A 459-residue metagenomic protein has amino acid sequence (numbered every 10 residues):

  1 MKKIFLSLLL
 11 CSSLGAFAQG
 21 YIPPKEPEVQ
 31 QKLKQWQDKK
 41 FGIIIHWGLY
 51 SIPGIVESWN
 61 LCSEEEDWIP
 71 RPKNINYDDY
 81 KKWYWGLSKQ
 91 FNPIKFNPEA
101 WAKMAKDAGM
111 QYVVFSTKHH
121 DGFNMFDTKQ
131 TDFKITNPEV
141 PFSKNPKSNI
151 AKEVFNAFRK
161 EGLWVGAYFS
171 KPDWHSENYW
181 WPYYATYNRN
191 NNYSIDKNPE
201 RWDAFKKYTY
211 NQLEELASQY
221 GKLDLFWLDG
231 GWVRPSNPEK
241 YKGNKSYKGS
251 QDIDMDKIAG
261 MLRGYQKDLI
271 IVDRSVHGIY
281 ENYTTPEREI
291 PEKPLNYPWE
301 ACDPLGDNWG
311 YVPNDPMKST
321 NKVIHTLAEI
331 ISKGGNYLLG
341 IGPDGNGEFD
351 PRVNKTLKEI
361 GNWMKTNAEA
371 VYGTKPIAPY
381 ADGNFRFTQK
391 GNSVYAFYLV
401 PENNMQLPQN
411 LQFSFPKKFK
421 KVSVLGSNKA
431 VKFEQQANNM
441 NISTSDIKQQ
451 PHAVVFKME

Functional and structural regions predicted by a protein language model:
M1-G20: Bacterial Sec-dependent N-terminal signal peptides
Q19-E459: Mature catalytic domains of secreted/periplasmic carbohydrate-active enzymes
